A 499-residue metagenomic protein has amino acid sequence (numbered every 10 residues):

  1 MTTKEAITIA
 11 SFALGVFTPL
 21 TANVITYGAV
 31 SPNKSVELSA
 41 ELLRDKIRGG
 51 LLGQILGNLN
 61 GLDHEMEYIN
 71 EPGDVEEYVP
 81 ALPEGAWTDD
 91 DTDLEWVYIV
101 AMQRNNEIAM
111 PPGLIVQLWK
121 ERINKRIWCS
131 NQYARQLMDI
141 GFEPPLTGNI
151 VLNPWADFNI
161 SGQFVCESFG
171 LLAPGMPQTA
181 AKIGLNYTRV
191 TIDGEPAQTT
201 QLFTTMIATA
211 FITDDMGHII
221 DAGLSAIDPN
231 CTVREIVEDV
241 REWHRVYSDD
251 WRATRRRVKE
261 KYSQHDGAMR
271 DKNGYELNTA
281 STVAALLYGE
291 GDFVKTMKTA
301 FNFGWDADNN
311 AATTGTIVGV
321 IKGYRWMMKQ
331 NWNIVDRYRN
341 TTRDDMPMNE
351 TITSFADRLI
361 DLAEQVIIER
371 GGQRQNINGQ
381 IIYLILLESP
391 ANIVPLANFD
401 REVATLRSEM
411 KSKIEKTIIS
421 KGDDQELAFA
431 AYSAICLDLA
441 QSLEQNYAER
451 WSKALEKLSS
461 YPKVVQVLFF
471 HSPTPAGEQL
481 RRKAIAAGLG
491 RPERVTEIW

Functional and structural regions predicted by a protein language model:
M1-A10: Bacterial N-terminal signal peptides that target proteins for export
I9-P19: Bacterial N-terminal signal peptides
I25-Y27, S31-A40, D89, R252-E276 (+1 more regions): Helix-termini ("caps") and immediately adjacent flexible loops/tails, especially at membrane-solvent interfaces
L38, L43, E143, G148-D157 (+3 more regions): Accessory "access/gating" subregions that flank catalytic or transport cores
E41-G61: Mature N-terminal segment immediately following signal peptide/propeptide cleavage in secreted/periplasmic
L56, N60, E67, E71-E76 (+4 more regions): Catalytic phosphate/nucleotide-handling subdomain of diverse soluble enzymes
L62-W96, M102, A109-N131: Active-site-surrounding "flap" and adjacent substrate/cofactor-binding loops of secreted or lumenal enzymes, prototyped
N106-S161, L171: Extracytoplasmic mature domains of secreted/periplasmic and thylakoid-lumen proteins
